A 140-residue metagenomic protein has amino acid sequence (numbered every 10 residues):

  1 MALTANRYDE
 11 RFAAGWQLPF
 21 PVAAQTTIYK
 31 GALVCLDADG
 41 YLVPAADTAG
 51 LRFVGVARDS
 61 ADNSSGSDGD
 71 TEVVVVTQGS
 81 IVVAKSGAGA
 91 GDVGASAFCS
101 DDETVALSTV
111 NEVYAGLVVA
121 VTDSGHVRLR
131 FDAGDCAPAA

Functional and structural regions predicted by a protein language model:
M1-A140: Surface-exposed, low-hydrophobicity beta-strand/loop segments enriched in small/polar/acidic residues
